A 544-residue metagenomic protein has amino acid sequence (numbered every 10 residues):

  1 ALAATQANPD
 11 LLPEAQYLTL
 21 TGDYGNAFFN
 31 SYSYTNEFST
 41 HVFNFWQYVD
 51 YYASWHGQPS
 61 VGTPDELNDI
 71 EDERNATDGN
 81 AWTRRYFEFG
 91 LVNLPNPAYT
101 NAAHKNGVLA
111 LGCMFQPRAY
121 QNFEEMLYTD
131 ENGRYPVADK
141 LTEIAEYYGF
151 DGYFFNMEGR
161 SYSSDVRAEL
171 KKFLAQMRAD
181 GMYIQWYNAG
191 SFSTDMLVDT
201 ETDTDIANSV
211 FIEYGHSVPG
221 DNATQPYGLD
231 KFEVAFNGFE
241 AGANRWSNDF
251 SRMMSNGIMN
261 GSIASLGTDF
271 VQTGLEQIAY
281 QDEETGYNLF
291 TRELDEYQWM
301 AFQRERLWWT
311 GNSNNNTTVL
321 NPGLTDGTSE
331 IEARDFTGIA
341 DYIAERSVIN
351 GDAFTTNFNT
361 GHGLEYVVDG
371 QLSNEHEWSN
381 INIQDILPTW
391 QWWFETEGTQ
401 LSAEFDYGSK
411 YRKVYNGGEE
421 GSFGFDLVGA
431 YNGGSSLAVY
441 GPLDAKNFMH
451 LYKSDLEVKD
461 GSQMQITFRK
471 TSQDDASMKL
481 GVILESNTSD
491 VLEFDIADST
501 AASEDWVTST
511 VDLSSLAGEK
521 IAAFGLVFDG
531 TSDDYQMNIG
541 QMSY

Functional and structural regions predicted by a protein language model:
A1, A235, F239-G418: Substrate-binding cleft of secreted/luminal carbohydrate-active enzymes
D10-N222: Chitinase-like catalytic core of GlcNAc-active glycosidases
L174-Q277: Catalytic-core regions of glycoside hydrolase
W390, F394, N447-M478, V507-D512 (+1 more regions): Extra-cytoplasmic beta-strand recognition segments
R412, N416-H450: Short carbohydrate-recognition loop motifs
R469-M478, A501-A502, T531-Y535: Extended, low-complexity, turn-rich repeat/linker tracts enriched in Gly/Pro/Ser/Thr and Asp/Glu that occur
N487-K520, D533: Extracellular carbohydrate recognition and processing domains and analogous Trp-centered ligand-binding platforms
G518-E519, D529-Y544: Extracellular carbohydrate recognition
